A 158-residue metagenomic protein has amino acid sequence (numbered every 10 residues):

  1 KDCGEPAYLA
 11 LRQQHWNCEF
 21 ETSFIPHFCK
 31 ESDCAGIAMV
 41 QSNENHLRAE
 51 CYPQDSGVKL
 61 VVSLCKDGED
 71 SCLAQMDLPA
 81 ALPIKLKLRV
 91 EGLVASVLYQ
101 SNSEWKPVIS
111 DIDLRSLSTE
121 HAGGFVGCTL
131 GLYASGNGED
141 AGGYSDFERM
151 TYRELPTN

Functional and structural regions predicted by a protein language model:
K1-N158: Extracellular glycan-recognition regions
